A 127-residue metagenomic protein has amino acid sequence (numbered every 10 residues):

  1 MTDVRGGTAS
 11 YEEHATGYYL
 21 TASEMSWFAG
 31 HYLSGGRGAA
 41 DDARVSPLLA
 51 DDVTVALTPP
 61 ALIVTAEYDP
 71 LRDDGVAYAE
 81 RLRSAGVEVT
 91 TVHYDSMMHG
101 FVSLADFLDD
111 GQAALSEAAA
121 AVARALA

Functional and structural regions predicted by a protein language model:
M1-A127: Alpha/beta-hydrolase superfamily serine-hydrolase fold, recognizing
